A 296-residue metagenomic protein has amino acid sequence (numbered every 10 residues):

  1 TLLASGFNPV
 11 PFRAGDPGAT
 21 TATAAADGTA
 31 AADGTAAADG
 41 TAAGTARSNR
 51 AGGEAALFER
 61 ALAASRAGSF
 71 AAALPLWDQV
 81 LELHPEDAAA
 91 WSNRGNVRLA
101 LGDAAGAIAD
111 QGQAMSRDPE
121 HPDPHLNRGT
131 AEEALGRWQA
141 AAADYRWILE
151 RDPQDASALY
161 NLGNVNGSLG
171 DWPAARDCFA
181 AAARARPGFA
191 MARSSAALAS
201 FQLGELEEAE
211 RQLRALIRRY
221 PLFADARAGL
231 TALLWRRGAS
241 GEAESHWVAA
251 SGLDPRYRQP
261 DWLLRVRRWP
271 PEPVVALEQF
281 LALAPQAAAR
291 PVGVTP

Functional and structural regions predicted by a protein language model:
T1-D78, E82-L83, V292-P296: N-terminal leader/linker segments that initiate helical-solenoid repeat arrays
V10, A249-P296: Terminal, low-structured helical/coil segments at or just beyond the last alpha-helical repeat
A55-R66, P75-D78, A89-A100, A109-G112 (+5 more regions): Conserved alpha-helical positions within TPR/SEL1-like repeat arrays
L83, R117, R151, R184-A185 (+2 more regions): Structural marker of alpha-solenoid helical repeat scaffolds
R218, A224, A228-R258: TPR/TPR-like (Sel1-like) alpha-helical repeat modules
